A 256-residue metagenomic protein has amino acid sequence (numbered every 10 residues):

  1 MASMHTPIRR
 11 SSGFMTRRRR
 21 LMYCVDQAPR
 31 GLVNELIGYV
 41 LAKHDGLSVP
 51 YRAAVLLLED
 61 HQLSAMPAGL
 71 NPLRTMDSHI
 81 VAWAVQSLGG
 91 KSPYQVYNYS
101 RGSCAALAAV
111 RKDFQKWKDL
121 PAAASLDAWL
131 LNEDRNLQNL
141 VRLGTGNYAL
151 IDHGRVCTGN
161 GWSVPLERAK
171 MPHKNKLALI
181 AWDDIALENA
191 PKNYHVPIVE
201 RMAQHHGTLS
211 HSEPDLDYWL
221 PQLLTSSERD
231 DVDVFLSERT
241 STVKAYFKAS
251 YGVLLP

Functional and structural regions predicted by a protein language model:
M1-V96, N132: Conserved ATP-binding subdomain of kinase catalytic cores across diverse folds
Q27, N147-P256: C-terminal catalytic region of ATP-dependent kinase domains
Q27-G31, Q115-D119, L236: Aromatic-acidic/polar surface patches that form glycan- and anion
G46-V49, R74-S78, A108-K112, A149 (+1 more regions): Glycine-rich loops and low-complexity Gly/Arg-rich segments that provide flexible linkers or classic glycine-based
S48-A53, A84, N139-R142, A149-D152 (+1 more regions): A structural signal for short, well-ordered beta-strand segments and their strand-loop junctions that often border
Y51-V55, F114-K118, L179-A186: Short C-terminal domain-edge/linker segments immediately following a structured domain
P93-A105: A mid-sequence interfacial segment
G102-S163: Conserved kinase catalytic-core segment
